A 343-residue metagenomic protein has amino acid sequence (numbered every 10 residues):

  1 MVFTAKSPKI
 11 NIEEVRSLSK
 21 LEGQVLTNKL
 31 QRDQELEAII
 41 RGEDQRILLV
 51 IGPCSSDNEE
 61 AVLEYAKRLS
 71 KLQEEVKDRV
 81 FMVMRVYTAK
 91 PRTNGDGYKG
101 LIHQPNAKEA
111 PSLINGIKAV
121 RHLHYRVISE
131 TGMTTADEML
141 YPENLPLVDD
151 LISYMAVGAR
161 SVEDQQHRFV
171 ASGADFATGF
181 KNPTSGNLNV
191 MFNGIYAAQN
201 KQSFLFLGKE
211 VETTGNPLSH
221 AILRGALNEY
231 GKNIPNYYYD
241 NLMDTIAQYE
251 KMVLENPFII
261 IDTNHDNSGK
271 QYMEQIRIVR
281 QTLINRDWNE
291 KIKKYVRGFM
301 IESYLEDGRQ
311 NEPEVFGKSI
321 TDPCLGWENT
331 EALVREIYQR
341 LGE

Functional and structural regions predicted by a protein language model:
M1-R41: N- or domain-start disorder-to-order transition segments that initiate the globular core
E37-Q45, K251-N256: Glycine-rich phosphate/diphosphate-binding loops that line cofactor/substrate pockets in enzymes
L48-A61, D322: Conserved phosphate/anionic-ligand binding catalytic regions in large, soluble enzymes, centered on
G52, I261, G326: Conserved, mostly hydrophobic/aromatic
A66, R79-D244, H265-K270, E274-Q281 (+3 more regions): Active-site-facing alpha/beta catalytic cores
I246-E250: Redox- and metal-dependent alpha/beta enzyme cores, enriched for Fe-S-associated oxidoreductases and cofactor-handling
S303-L341: Internal helix-turn-beta structural module
